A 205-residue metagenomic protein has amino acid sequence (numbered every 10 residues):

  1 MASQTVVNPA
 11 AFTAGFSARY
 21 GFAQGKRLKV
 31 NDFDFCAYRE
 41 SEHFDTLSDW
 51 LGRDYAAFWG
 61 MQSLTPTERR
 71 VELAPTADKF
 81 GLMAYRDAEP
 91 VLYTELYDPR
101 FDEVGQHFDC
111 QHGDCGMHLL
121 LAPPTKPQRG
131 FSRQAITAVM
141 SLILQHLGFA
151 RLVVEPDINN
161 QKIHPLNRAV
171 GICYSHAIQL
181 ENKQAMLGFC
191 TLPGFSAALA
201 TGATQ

Functional and structural regions predicted by a protein language model:
A2-S41, S196-Q205: Conserved N-terminal entry element of GNAT/NAT acetyltransferase domains
M61-G81: Active-site rim helix/loop that mediates acceptor-substrate recognition in acyltransferases
M83, E89-R100: Conserved beta-strand in the GNAT
L96-P127, F131: Conserved acyl-donor/pantetheine-binding loop and adjacent beta-alpha core of acyl/acetyltransferases and related
R100, C173-L187: Conserved catalytic-core motifs of GNAT/GCN5-like acyltransferases
Q128-L142, P165, A169: Conserved acetyl-CoA-binding loop-helix of GNAT-fold acetyltransferases
Q145-P156: Conserved GNAT acetyl-CoA-binding A-motif
I158-H176: Conserved active-site alpha-helix within GNAT-family acetyltransferase domains
